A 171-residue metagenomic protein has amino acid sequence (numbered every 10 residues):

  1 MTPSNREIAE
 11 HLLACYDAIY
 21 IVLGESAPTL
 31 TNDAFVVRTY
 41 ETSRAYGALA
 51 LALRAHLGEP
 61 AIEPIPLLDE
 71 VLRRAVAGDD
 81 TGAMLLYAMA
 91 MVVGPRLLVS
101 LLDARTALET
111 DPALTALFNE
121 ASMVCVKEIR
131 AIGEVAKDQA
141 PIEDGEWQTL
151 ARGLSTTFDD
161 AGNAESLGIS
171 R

Functional and structural regions predicted by a protein language model:
M1-R171: Iron-associated oxidoreductase/ferritin-like identity signal
